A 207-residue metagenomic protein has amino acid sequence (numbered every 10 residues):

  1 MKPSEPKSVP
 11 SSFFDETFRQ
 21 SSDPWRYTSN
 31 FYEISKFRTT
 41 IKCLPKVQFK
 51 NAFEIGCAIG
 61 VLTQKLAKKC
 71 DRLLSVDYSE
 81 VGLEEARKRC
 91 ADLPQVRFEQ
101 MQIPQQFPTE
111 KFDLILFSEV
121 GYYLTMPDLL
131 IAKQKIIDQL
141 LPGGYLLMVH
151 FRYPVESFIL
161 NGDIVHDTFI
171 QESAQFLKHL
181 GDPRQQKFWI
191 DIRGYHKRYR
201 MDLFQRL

Functional and structural regions predicted by a protein language model:
M1-V47, N51-I55, I59-E110, L124-D138 (+1 more regions): Class I (Rossmann-like) S-adenosyl-L-methionine-dependent methyltransferase catalytic domain, capturing the SAM-binding
L116: A conserved beta-strand element that flanks and buttresses the S-adenosyl-L-methionine
V120: Hydrophobic adenine-recognition pocket in adenosine-nucleotide-binding enzymes
